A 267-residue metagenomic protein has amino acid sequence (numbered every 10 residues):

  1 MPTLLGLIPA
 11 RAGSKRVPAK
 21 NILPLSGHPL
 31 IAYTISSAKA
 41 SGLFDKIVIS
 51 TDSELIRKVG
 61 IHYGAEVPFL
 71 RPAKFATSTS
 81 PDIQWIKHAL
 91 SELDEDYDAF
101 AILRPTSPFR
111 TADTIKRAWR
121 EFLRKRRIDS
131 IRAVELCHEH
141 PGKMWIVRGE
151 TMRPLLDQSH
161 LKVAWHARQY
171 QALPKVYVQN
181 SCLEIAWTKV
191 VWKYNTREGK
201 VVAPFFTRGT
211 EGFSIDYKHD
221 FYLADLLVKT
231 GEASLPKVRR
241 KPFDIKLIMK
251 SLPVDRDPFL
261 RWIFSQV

Functional and structural regions predicted by a protein language model:
T3-S50, V267: N-terminal glycine-rich phosphate-binding loop and ensuing alpha1 helix
L43, Y63-A65, R148: Short, structured coil segments at secondary-structure junctions
L43-V48, D129, T210-G212: Short active-site oxyanion
F44, E95-Y97, K125-I128: Short, high-confidence coil segments that cap the C-terminus of an alpha-helix and link into the following beta-strand
E54-A101, F109-R117: Short phosphate-binding loop-to-helix
Q84, P108-V201, F206-T207: Conserved core of the sugar-phosphate nucleotidyltransferase
P174-F264: Conserved alpha/beta core of the MobA/IspD/sugar-nucleotide pyrophosphorylase nucleotidyltransferase superfamily
